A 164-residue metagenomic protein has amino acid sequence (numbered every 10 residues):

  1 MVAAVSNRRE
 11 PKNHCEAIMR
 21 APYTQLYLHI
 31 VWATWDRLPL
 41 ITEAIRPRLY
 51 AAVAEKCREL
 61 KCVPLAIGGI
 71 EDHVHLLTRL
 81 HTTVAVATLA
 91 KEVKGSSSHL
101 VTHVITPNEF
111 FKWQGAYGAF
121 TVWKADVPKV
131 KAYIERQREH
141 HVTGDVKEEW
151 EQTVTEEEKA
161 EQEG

Functional and structural regions predicted by a protein language model:
M1-G164: Basic nucleic-acid-binding interfaces
